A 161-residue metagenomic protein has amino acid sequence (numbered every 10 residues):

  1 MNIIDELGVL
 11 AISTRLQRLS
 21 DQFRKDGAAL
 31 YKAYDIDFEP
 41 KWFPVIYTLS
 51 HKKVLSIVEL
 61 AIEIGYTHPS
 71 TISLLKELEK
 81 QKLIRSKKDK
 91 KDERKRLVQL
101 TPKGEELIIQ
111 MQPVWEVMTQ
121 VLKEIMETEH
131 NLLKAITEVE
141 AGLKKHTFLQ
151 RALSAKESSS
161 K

Functional and structural regions predicted by a protein language model:
M1-I36: N-terminal leader segment of winged-helix/HTH proteins
M1-I4, T128-K161: C-terminal regulatory/oligomerization modules of transcriptional regulators
G8, I12, K41-W42, K103 (+1 more regions): N-terminal positioning helix adjacent to the helix-turn-helix/winged-helix DNA-binding module
F23-L30, I64, L107-I125, V139-H146 (+1 more regions): Alpha-helical linker/hinge and terminal dimerization helices associated with HTH transcriptional regulators
K25-T67: N-terminal helix-turn-helix DNA-binding core of bacterial DNA-binding proteins
D35-E39, S70-S73, E77, A152-S154: Short glycine/proline-centered loop/turn elements that form peptide/ligand docking sites
I57-V58, P69, K76, R96: Residues within helix-turn-helix
K76-K134: Charged, amphipathic alpha-helical coiled-coil/dimerization segments
